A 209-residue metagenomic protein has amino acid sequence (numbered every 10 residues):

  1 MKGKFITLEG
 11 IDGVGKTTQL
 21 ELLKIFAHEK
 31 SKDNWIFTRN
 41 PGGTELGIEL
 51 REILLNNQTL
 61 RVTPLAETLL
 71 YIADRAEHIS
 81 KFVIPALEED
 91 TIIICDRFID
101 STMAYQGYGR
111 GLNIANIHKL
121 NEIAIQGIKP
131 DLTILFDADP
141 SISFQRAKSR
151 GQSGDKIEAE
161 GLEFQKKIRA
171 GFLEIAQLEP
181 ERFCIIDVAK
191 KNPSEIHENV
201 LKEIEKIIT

Functional and structural regions predicted by a protein language model:
K2-F5: Pre-Walker A (Motif I) flank of P-loop NTPase domains
L8: Hydrophobic anchor at the beta1->P-loop junction of P-loop NTPases
G13: Walker A (P-loop) phosphate-binding loop of P-loop NTPases
K16: Conserved lysine of the Walker
Q19: Hydrophobic positions on the alpha1 helix immediately C-terminal to the Walker A/P-loop
K24, S141-T209: NTP-dependent small-molecule kinase module
E29-I125: ATP-dependent small-molecule kinase phosphotransfer cores that center on conserved nucleotide phosphate-binding segments
R97, T102-A170: A glycine- and Lys/Arg-enriched "phosphate-lid" helix/loop adjacent to the NTP-binding pocket of small-molecule kinases
